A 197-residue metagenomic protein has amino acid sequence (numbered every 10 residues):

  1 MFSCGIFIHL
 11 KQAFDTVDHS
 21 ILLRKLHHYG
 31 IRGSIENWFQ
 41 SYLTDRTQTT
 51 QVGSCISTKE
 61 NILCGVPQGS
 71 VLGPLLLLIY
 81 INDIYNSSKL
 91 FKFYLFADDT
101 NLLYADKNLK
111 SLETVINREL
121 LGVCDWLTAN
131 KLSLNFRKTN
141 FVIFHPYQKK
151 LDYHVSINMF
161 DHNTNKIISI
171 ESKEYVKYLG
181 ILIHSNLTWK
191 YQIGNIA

Functional and structural regions predicted by a protein language model:
M1-F2, C124-I143, K177: Short, charged alpha-helical motifs in flexible N/C-terminal segments and linkers
M1-V66: Conserved pre-catalytic core of RNA-dependent polymerases
S3-F7, T50-L76, L103-L109, T164 (+3 more regions): Short, conserved non-catalytic motifs in the polymerase core
F7-H9, L26, F39, G69 (+3 more regions): Short, conserved catalytic/metal-binding micro-motifs enriched in Asp/Glu and His
Q12-Y29, N101-T128, P146: Catalytic palm subdomain of template-directed nucleic-acid polymerases, centered on the conserved carboxylate motif
S54-C55, R118, S133-E174: Short, conserved micro-motifs composed of acidic
P74-Y104: Active-site palm subdomain of RNA-directed nucleic acid polymerases
I167-A197: Basic, alpha-helical interaction scaffolds
